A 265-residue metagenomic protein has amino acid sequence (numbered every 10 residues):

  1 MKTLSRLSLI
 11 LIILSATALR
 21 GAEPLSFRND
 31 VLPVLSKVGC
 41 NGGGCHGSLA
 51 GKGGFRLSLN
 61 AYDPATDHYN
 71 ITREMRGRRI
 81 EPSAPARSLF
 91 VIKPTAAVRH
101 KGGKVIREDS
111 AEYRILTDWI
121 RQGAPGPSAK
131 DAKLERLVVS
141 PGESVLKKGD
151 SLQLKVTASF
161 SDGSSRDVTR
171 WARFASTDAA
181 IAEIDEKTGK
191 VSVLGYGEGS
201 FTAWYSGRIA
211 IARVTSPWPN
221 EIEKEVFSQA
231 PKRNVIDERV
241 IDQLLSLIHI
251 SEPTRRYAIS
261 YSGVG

Functional and structural regions predicted by a protein language model:
M1-R6: Positively charged n-region of N-terminal signal peptides that target proteins for export
L7-A16: Bacterial N-terminal signal peptides
L19-S251, R255-R256, S260: Aromatic- and Gly/Pro-enriched helix-to-coil junctions and flexible linker segments
V264-G265: Glycan-recognition surfaces in beta-rich domains, encompassing non-catalytic CBMs and lectin-like receptor-binding
